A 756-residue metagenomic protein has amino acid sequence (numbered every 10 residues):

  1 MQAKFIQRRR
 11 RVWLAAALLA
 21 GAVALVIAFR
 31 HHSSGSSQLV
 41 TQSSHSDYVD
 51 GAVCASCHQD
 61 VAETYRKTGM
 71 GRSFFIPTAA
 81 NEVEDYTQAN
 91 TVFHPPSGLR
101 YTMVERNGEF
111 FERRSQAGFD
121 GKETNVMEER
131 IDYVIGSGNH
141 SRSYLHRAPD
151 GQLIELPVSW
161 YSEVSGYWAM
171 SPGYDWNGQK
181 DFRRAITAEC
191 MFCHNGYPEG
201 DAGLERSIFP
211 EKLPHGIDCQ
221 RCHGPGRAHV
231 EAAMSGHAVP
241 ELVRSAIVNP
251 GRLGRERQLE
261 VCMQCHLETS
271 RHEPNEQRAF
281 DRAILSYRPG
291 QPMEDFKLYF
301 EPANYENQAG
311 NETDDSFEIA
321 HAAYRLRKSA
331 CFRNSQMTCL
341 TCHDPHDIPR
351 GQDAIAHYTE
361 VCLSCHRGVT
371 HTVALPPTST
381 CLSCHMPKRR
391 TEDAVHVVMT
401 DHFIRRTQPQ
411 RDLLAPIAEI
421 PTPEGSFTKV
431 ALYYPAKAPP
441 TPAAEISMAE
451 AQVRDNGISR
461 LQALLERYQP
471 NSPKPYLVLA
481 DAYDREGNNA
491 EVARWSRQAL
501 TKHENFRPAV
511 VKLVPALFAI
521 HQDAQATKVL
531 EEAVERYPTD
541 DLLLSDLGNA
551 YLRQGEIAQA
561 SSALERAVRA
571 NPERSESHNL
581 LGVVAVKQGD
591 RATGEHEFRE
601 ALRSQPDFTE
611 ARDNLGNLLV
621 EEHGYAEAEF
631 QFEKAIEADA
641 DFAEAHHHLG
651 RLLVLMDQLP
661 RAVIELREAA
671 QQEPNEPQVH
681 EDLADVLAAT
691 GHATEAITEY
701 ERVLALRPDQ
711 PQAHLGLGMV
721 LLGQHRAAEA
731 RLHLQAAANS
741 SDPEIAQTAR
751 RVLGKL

Functional and structural regions predicted by a protein language model:
G35, A52, D60-S137, S143 (+4 more regions): Primarily the internal scaffold of c-type cytochrome electron-transfer domains, especially repeated/multiheme c-type
A438-Q469, K474, V478-R485, N549: Alpha-helical segment of the N-proximal tetratricopeptide repeat
R454-Q462, R485-Q498, A519-E532, R553-R566 (+6 more regions): Structural signature of tandem alpha-helical TPR/SEL1-like repeats, specifically the intra-repeat loop/turn
R467-Y468, K502, R536-Y537, A570 (+5 more regions): Structural marker of alpha-solenoid helical repeat scaffolds
S472-K474, R507-P508, D541-L542, S575-E576 (+5 more regions): Helix-start (N-cap) detector for alpha-helical repeat units in TPR-like alpha-solenoids, especially tetratricopeptide
G723, R731-L756: Terminal, low-structured helical/coil segments at or just beyond the last alpha-helical repeat
